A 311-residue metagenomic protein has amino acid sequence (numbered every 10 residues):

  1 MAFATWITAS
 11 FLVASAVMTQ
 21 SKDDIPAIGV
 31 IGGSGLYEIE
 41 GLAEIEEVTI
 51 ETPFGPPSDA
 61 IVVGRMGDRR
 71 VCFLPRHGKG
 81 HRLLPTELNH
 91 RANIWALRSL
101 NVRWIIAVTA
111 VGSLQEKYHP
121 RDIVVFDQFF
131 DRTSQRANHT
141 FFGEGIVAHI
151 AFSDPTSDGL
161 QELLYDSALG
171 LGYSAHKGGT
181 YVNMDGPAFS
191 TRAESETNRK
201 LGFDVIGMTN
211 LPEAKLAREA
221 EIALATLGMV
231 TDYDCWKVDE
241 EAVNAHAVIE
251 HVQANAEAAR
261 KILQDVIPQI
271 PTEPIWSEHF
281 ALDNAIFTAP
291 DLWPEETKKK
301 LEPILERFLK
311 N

Functional and structural regions predicted by a protein language model:
M18-S153, F308-N311: Metabolite-binding pocket within alpha/beta catalytic cores that recognizes anionic/polar moieties
R98-N101, R199, R218: Non-catalytic positions within long, well-ordered alpha-helices that form the structural scaffold/packing of enzyme
G159, L163-S174, K261-Q269: Generic non-transmembrane alpha-helical segments
L171-D204: Active-site/ligand-binding-proximal alpha/beta "capping" segment
M208-H246: Zn-dependent metallopeptidase/amidohydrolase metal-coordination segment
C235-D283: His/Asp/Glu-rich mid-to-C-terminal helical/loop segments that flank catalytic regions of hydrolases
I275-K310: A short, charged, Gly/Pro-tolerant segment at domain boundaries
